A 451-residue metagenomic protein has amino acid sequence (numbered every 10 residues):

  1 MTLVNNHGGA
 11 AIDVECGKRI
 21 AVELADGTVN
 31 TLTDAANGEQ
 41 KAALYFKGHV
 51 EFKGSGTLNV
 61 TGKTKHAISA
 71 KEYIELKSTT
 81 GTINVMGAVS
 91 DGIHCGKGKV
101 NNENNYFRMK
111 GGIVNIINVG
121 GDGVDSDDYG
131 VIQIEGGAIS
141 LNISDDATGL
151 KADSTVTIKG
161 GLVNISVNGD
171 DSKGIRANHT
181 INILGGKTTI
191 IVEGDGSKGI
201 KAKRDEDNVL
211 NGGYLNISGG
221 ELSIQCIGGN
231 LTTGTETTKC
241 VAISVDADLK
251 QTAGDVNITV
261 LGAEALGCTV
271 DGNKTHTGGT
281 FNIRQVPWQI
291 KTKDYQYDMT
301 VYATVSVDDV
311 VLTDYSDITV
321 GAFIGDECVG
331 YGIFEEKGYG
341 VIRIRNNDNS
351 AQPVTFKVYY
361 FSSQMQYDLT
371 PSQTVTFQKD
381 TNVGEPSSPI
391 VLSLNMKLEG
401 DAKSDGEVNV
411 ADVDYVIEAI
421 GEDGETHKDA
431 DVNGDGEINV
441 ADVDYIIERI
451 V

Functional and structural regions predicted by a protein language model:
M1-V286: A composition-driven surface/loop motif
G27-T28, F361-Q364, G421-G424, V451: Acidic glycine-/aspartate-rich tracts in secreted/extracellular proteins
T79, I324-G325, S404, G434: Short, ordered coil/turn segments that flank beta-strands lining enzyme active or ligand-binding pockets
N102, I158, L210, T313-Y315 (+2 more regions): A cross-taxa feature marking solvent-exposed loop/turn segments within ectodomains of secreted and single-pass membrane
D145, Y315, H427-D429: Short secondary-structure junction motifs
V286-K397: Extracellular glycoprotein-like low-complexity segments
L394-V451: Cellulosome-associated attachment modules in secreted, modular CAZymes
